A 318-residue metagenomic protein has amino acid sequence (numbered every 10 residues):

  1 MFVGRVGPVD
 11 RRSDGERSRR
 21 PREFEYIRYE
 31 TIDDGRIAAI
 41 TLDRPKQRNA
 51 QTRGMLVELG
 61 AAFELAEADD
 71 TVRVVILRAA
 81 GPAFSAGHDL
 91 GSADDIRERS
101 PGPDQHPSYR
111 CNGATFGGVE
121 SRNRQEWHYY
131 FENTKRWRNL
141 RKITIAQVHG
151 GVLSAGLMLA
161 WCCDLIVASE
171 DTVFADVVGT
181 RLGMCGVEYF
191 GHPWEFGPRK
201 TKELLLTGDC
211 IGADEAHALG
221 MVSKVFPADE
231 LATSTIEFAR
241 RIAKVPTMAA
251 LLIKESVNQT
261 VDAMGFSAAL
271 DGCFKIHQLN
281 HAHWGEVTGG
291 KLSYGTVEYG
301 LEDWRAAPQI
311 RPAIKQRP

Functional and structural regions predicted by a protein language model:
F2-G35, I96, G102, G208-A213 (+2 more regions): C-terminal alpha-helix plus adjacent terminal tail
F2-P82, D94, P318: Conserved CoA-thioester-binding segment of acyl-CoA-metabolizing enzymes
I40, L77, D89, L159-W161 (+2 more regions): Hydrophobic/aromatic residues within transmembrane alpha-helices of multi-pass small-molecule transporters
Q47, A79-E132, T180: Glycine- (often His-adjacent) and acidic-residue-rich active-site loop that binds/positions the CoA thioester
P82-A86, L153-S154, V257-T260: Short, active-site-adjacent cap segments at secondary-structure transitions
E132-N139, Q147, L153-L205, S234 (+1 more regions): CoA-thioester-processing core
V167-A168, V222-L231: Short acidic-hydrophobic, aromatic-tinged amphipathic segments that line or gate anion-handling sites
